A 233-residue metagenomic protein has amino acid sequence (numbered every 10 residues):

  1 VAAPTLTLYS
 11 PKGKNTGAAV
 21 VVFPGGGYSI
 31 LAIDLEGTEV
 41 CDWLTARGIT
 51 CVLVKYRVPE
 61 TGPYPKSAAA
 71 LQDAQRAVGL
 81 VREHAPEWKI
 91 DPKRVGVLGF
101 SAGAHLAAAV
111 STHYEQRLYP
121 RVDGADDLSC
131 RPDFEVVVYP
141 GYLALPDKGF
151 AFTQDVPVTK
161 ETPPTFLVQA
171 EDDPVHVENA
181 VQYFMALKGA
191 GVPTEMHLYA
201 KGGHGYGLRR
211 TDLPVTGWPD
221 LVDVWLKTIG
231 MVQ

Functional and structural regions predicted by a protein language model:
V1-A18: N-terminal cap/lid segment of alpha/beta-hydrolase-fold proteins
G17-G25: Short beta-strand element of the alpha/beta-hydrolase
P24-S29, S101, E171: Active-site glycine-rich loops that stabilize anionic/oxyanionic intermediates across multiple enzyme folds
A32-I33, E39-V40, V54-D91, R209-V215: Catalytic nucleophile-loop/oxyanion-hole region of alpha/beta-hydrolase and closely related hydrolase-like folds
Q72-K160: Primarily recognizes the serine-hydrolase "nucleophile elbow" in alpha/beta-hydrolase and SGNH/GDSL folds
E161, F166-Q169: Short beta-strand/loop motif that positions the catalytic acidic residue of the alpha/beta-hydrolase fold
P174-V181: Conserved alpha/beta-hydrolase "acid-adjacent" motif
V181-F184, K188-Q233: C-terminal catalytic histidine-bearing segment of alpha/beta-hydrolase fold enzymes
